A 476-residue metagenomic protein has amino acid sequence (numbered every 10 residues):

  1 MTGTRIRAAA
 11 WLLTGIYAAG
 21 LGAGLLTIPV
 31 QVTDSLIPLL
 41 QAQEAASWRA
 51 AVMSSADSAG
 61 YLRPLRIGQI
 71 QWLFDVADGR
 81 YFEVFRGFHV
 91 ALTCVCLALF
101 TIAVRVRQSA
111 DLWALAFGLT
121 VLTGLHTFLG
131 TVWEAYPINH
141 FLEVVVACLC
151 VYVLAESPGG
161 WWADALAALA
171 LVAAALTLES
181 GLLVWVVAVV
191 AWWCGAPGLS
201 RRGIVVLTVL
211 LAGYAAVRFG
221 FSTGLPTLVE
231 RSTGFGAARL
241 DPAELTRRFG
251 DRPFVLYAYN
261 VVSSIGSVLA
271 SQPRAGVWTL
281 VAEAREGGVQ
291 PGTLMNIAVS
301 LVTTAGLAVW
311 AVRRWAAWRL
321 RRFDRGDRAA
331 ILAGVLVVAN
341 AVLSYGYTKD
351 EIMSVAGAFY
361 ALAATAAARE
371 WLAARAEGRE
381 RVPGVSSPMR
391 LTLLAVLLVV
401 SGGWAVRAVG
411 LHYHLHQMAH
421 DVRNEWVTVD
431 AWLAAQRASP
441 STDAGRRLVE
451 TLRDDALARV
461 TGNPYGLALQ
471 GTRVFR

Functional and structural regions predicted by a protein language model:
T2-P64, I70-L115, V190-W192, G198-I204 (+2 more regions): Intrinsically disordered, polar/acidic, low-complexity terminal segments
F100-F128, V144-V145, I331, V335: Transmembrane-helix signature of polytopic, membrane-embedded enzymes that assemble or transfer cell-envelope glycans
F128-L149, T177, I352-G357: Multi-pass, polyprenyl lipid-linked donor-dependent membrane glycosyltransferases
N139-H140, A339-N340, Y347-E370: Hydrophobic/aromatic-rich transmembrane helices and adjacent perimembrane loops
L142, A147-D164, A196, A368-W371: Membrane-interface transmembrane helices that cradle and orient dolichyl/undecaprenyl
Y152-A174, R201-V206, V335: Short hydrophobic alpha-helices at membrane interfaces in multi-pass membrane enzymes
E179-C194, V206-L207: Transmembrane-embedded, aromatic-rich helix segments that form part of the hydrophobic channel/pocket engaging
W310-A311, W315-S344, Y360: Transmembrane alpha-helix segments characteristic of polytopic inner-membrane glycan-assembly/cell-envelope
